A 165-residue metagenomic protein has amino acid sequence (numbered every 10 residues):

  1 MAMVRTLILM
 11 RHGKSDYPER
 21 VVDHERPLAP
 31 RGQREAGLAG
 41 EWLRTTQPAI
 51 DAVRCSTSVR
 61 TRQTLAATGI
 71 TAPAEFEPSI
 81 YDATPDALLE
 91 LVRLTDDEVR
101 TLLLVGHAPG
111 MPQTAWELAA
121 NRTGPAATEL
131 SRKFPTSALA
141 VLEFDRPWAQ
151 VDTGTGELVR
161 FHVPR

Functional and structural regions predicted by a protein language model:
A2-A87, P112, E117-P125, R165: Active-site-proximal alpha-helix that buttresses catalytic centers in soluble enzyme cores
V4-R5, V99, T136, T155: A structure-centric signal for secondary-structure junctions around beta-strands
L7, D97-G106: Generic beta-sheet signal
T46-A49, L94-V99: Glycine-rich phosphate-binding loop signature in dinucleotide/nucleotide-binding domains
L91: Active-site-proximal loop->helix
A119-E157: Domain-level recognition of soluble alpha/beta enzyme cores, biased toward histidine phosphatases/phosphomutases
G156-R165: Short, solvent-exposed aromatic-acidic interface loops
